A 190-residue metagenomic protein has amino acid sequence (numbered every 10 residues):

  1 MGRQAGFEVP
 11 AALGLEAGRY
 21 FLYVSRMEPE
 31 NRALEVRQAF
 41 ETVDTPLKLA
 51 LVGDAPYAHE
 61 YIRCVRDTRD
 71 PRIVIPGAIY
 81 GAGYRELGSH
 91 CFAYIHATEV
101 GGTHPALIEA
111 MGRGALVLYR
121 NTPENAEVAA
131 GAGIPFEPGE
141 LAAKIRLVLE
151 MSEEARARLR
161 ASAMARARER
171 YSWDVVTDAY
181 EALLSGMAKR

Functional and structural regions predicted by a protein language model:
M1-A17: Acidic anion/phosphate-binding donor-loop and adjacent secondary structure in glycosyltransferase catalytic cores
A12-N31, R37-D44, A50: Conserved donor-binding/catalytic core segment of Leloir-type glycosyltransferases
I62-R85: Nucleotide-activated donor-binding/catalytic signature segment of Leloir-type glycosyltransferases, i.e., the conserved
Y94-I95, L118: A short hydrophobic beta-strand element within the catalytic core of glycosyltransferases that build diverse glycans
E99: Aromatic "clamp/platform" in nucleotide-sugar-dependent glycosyltransferases that forms part of the donor/acceptor
L107, G112-Y119: Short hydrophobic beta-strand element within catalytic cores of glycosyltransferases and related nucleotide-activated
A126-L147: Change "using UDP/GDP/dTDP sugars" to "using nucleotide sugars
A157-S185: A charged, aromatic-enriched C-terminal amphipathic alpha-helix characteristic of glycosyltransferases across folds
